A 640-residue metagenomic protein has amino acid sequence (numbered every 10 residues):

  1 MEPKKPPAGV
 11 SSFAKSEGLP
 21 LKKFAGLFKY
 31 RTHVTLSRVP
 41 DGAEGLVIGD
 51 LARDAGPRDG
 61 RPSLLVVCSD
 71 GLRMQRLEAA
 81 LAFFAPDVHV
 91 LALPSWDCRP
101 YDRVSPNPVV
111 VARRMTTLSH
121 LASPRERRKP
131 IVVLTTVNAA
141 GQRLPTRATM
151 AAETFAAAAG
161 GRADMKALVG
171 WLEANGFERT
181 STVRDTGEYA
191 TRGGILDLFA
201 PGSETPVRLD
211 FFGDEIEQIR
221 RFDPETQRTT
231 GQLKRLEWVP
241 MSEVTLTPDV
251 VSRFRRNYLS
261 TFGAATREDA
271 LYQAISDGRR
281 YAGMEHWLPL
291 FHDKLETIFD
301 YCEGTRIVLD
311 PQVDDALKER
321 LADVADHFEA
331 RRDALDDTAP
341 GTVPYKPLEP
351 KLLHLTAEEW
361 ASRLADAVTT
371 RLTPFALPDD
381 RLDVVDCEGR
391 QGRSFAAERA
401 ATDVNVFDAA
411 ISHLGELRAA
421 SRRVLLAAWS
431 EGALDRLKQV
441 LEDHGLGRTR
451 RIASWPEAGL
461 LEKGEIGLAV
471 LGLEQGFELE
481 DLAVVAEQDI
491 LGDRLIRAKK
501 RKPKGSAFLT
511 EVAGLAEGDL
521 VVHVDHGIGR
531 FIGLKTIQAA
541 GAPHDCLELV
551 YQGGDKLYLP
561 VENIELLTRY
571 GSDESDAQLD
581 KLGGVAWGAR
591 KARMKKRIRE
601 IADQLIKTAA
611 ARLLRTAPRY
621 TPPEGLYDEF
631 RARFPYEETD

Functional and structural regions predicted by a protein language model:
M1-D576, M594-K595, R599-R619: Conserved beta-alpha structural segments and adjacent helices that either
D580-T639: Charged, low-complexity
